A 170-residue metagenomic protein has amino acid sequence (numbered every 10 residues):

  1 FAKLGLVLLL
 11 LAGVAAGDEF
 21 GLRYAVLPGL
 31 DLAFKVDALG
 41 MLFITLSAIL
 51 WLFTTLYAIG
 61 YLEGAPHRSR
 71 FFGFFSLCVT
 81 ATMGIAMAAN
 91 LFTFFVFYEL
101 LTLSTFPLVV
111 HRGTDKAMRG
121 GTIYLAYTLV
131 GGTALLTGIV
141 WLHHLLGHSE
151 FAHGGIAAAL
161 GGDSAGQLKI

Functional and structural regions predicted by a protein language model:
F1-G73, L145-G166: Transmembrane helix-loop-helix hairpins at membrane boundaries of multipass inner-membrane proteins
R70-I170: Alpha-helical multi-pass transmembrane bundles of energy-transducing inner-membrane proteins
